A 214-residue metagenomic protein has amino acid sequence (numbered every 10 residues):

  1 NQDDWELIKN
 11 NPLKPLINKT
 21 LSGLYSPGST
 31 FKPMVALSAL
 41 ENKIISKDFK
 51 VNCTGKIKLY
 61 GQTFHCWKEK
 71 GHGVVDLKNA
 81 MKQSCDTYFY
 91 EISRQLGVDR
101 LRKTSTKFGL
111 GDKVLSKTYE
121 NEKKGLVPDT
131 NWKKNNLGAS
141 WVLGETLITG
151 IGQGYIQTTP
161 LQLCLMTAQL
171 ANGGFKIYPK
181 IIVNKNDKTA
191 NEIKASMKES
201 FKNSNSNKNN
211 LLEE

Functional and structural regions predicted by a protein language model:
N1-S29, M34-E214: Beta-lactam-recognizing serine transpeptidase/beta-lactamase-like catalytic domain environment
